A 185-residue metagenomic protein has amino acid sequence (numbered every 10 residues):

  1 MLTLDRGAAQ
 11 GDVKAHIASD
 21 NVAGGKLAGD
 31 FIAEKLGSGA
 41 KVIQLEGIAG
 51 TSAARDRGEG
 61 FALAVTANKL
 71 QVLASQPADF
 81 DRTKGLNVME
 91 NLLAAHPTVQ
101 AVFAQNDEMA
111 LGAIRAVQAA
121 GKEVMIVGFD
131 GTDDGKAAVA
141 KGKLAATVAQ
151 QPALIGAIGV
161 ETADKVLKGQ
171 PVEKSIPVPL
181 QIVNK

Functional and structural regions predicted by a protein language model:
M1-K185: A residue-level marker of the well-folded mature domains of exported/periplasmic proteins
